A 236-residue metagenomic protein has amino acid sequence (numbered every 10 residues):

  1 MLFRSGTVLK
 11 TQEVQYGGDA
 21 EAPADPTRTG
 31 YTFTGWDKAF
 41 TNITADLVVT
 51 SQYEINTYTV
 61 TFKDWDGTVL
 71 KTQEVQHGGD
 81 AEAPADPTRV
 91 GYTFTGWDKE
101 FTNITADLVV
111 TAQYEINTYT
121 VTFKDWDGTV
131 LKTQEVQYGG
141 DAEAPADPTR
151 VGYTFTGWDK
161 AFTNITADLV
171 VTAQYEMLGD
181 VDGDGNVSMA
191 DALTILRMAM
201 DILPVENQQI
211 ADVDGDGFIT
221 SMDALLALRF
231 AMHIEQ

Functional and structural regions predicted by a protein language model:
M1-M177: Secondary-structure capping and domain/repeat boundary segments
T172-Q236: Cellulosome-associated attachment modules in secreted, modular CAZymes
